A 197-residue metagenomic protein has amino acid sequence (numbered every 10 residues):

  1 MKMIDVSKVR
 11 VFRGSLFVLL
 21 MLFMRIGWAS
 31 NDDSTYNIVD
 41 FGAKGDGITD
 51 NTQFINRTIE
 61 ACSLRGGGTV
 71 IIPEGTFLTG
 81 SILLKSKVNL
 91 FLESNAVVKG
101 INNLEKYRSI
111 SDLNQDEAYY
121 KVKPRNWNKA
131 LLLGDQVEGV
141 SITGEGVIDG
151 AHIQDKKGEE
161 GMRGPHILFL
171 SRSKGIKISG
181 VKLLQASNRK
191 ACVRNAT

Functional and structural regions predicted by a protein language model:
M1-K2, T197: Short intrinsically disordered, low-complexity coil segments enriched in acidic
K2-L16: Bacterial N-terminal signal peptides that target proteins for export
L19-L22, G27-T197: Extracellular/periplasmic carbohydrate-active domains that bind, remodel, or depolymerize complex polysaccharides
